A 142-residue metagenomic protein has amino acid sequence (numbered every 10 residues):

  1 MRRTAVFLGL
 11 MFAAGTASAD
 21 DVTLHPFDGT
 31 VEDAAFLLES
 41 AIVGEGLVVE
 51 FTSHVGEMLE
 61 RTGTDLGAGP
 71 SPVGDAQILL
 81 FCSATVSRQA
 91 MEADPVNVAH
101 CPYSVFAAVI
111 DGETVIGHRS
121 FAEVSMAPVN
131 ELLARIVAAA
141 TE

Functional and structural regions predicted by a protein language model:
R2-L8: Sec-dependent signal peptide recognition, specifically the positively charged N-region followed immediately by
A13-T16: N-terminal signal peptide c-region/cleavage motif recognized by signal peptidases
S18-G56: Terminal, regulation- and interaction-focused segments at domain boundaries
P26, I78-L80, F106, G117: Soluble periplasmic/extracytoplasmic beta-strand elements of cell-envelope proteins
A34, L38, S87, V129-L133: Stable alpha-helical elements in mature extracytoplasmic
E57-S104: Mid-chain, structured segments of secreted extracytoplasmic proteins
C101-E123: Beta-strand/loop substructures that line and gate deep hydrophobic ligand-binding cavities in soluble
V115-E142: C-terminal partner/receptor-binding element of secreted or periplasmic proteins
